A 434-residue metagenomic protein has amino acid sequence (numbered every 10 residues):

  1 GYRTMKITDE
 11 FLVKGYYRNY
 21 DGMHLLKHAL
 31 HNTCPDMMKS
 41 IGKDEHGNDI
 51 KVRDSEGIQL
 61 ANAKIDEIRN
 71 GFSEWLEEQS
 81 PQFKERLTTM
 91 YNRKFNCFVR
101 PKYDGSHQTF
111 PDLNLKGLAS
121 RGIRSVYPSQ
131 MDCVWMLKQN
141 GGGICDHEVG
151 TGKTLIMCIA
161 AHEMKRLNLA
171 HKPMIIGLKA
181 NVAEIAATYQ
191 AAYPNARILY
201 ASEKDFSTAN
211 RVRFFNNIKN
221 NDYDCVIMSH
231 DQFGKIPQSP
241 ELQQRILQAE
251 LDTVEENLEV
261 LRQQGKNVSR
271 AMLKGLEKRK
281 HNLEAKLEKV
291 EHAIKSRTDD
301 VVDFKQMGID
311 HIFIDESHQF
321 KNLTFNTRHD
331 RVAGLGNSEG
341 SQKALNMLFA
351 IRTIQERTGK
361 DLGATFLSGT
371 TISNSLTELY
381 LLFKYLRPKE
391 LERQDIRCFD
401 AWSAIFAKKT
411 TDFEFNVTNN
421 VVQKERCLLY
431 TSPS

Functional and structural regions predicted by a protein language model:
G1-F95, P194, I218-V226, L242-Q264 (+1 more regions): Charged, low-complexity intrinsically disordered regions
G105-G143: Conserved pre-motif I regulatory segment
N140-G143, H171, L362-G363: Pre-Walker A (Motif I) flank of P-loop NTPase domains
G141-A160: Walker A/P-loop
A160-I185, T358-D361: Conserved SF1/SF2 helicase motif Ia
A191, N195-K204, Q248-E277, H311 (+1 more regions): Conserved P-loop NTPase motor "coupling/switch" region that bridges the ATPase
A201-A209, D231: Conserved helicase motor
S229-N257, M272, R279-M307, Q342-A350: Conserved RecA-like ASCE ATPase "motif II neighborhood" in helicase/translocase motors
